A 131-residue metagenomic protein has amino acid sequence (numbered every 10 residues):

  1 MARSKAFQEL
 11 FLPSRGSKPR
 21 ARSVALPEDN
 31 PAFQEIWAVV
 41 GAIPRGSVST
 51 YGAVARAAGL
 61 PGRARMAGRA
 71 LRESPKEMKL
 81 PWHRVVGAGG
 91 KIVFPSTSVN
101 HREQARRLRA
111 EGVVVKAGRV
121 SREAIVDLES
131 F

Functional and structural regions predicted by a protein language model:
A2-F131: Nucleic acid-binding interface residues in structured DNA/RNA-binding domains, emphasizing the DNA-engaging scaffolds
